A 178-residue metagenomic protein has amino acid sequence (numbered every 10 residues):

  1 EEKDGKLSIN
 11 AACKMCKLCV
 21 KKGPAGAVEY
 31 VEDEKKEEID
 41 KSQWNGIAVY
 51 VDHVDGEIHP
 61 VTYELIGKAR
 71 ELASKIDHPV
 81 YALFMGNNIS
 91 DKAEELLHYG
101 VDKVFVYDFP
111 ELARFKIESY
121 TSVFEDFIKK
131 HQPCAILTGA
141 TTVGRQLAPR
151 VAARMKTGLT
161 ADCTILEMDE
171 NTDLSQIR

Functional and structural regions predicted by a protein language model:
E1-R178: N-terminal glycine-rich FAD/FM-binding segment characteristic of electron-transfer flavoproteins
